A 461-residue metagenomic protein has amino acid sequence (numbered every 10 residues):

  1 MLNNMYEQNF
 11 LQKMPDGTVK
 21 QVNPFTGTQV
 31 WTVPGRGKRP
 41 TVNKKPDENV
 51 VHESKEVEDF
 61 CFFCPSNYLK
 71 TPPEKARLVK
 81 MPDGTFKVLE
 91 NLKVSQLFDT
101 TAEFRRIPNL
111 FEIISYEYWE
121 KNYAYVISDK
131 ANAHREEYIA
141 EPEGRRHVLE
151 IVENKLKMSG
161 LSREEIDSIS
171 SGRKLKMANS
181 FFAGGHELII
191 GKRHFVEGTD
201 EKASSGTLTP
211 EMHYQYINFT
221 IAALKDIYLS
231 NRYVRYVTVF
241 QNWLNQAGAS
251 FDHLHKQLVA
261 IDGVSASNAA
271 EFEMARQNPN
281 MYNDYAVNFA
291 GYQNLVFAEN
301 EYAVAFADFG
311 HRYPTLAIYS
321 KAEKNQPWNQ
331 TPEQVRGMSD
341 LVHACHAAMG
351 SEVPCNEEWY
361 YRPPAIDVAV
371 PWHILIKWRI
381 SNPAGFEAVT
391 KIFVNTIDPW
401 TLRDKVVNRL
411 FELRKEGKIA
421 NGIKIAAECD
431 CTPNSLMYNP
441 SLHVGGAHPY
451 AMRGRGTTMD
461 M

Functional and structural regions predicted by a protein language model:
M1-H253, V259-N325, H346-Y360, P364-M461: Active-site microenvironments that recognize anionic phosphate/pyrophosphate groups
W328-P332: Long, repeat-rich segments with strong aromatic
M338-V342, H346: An acidic, glycine-/histidine-flanked metal-binding catalytic module
